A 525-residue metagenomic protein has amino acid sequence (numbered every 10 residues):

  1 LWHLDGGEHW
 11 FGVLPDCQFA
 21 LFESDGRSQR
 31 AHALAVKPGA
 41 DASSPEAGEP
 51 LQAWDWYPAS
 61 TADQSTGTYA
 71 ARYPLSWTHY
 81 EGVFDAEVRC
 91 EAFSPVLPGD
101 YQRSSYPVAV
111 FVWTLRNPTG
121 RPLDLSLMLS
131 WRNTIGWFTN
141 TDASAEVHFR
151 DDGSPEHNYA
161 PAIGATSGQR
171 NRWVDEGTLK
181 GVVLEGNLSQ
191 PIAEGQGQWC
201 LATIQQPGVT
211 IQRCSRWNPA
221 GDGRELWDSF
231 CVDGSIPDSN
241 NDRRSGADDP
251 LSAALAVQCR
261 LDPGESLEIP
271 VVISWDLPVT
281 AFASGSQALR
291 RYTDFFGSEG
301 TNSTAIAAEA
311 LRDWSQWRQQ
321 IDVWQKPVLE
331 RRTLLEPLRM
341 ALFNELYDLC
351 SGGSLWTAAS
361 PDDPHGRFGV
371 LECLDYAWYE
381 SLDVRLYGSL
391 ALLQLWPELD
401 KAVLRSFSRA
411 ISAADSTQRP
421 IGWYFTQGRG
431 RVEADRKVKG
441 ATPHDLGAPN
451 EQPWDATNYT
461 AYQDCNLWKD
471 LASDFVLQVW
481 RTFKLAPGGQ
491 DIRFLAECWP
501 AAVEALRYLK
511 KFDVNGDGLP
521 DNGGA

Functional and structural regions predicted by a protein language model:
L1-H32, A47, L51, G67-L75 (+4 more regions): Internal mixed beta-strand/loop scaffold within catalytic domains of large alpha/beta enzymes
W2-V83, K180-D233: An extended acidic
F11, F19, G39-S43, G48-L75 (+4 more regions): Aromatic/His-enriched, Gly/Pro-containing loop or helix-boundary segments that lie immediately adjacent to catalytic
L21, S44-E46, N117, D175 (+3 more regions): Aromatic-rich carbohydrate-recognition surfaces in CAZymes
L75-G82, M340-A359, A434-H444, L506-K510: An acidic intrinsically disordered interaction segment
G82-D85, C90, S94-V108, V112-L382 (+3 more regions): Acidic/polar, glycine-enriched structural segments that form the non-catalytic walls/loops of the carbohydrate-binding
R243, G518-P520: Acidic, glycine-anchored loop motifs typical of Ca2+
R507, G524-A525: Hydrophobic, small-residue-rich alpha-helical packing segments that form membrane-like cores
